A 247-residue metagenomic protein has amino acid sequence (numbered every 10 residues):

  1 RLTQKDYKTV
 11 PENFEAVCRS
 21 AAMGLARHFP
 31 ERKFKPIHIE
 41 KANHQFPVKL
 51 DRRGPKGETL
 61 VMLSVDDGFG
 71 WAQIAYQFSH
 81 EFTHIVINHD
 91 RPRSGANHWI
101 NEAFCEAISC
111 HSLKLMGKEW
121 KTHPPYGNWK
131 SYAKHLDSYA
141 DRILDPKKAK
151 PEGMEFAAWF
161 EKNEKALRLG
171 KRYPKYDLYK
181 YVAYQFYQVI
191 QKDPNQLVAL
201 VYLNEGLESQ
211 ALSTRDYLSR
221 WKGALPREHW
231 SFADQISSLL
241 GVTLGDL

Functional and structural regions predicted by a protein language model:
R1-G68, V242-L247: Auxiliary, metal-adjacent structural segments of Zn-dependent hydrolase domains
F14-V17, A75, N97, N101 (+1 more regions): Hydrophobic (often cysteine-bearing) scaffold residues that line and stabilize catalytic clefts of nucleotide/cofactor
M23-P30, I87, S109-K118, Q191: Sec-exported extracytoplasmic/periplasmic mature domains
P30-E40, R91-N97, M116-N128, L197-L203: Surface-exposed patches in mature extracellular/periplasmic domains of secreted proteins
L60-F78, H89-N97: Short pre-active-site segment immediately N-terminal to the catalytic Zn-binding motif
A75-P92, E102, E106, C110: Active-site recognition of the HExxH zinc-binding catalytic motif
N97-K147: Post-HExxH zinc-binding segment in Zn-dependent metallohydrolases
P146-L247: Pan-zinc metallopeptidase signature
